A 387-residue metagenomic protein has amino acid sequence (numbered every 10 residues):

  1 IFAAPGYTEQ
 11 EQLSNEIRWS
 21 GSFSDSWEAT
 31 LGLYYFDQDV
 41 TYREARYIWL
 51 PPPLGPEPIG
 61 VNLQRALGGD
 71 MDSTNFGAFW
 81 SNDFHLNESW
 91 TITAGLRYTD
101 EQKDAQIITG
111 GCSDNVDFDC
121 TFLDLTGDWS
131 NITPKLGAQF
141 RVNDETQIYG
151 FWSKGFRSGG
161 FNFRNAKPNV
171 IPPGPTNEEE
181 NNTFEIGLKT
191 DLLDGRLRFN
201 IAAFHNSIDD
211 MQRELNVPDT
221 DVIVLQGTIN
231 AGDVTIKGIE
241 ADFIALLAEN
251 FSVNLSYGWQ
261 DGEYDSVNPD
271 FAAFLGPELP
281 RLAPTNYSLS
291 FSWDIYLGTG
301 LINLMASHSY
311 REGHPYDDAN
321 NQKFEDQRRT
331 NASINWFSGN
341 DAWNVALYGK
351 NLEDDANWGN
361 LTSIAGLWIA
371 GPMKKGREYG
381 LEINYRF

Functional and structural regions predicted by a protein language model:
I1-P5, A45-G68, D104-W129, G160-P175 (+3 more regions): Solvent-exposed loop segments that connect transmembrane elements
Q10-S20, S24-G32, N82, G150 (+2 more regions): Conserved C-terminal beta-signal and adjacent last beta-strands/turns of outer-membrane beta-barrel proteins
E11, G21, N82-H85, Q139-V142 (+8 more regions): Residue-level signature of outer-membrane beta-barrel architecture
S26-A29, S89-I92, E145-I148, D194-F199 (+3 more regions): Repeated loop/turn-to-beta-strand initiation elements of outer-membrane beta-barrel proteins
A29, H85, S89-I92, H205-S207 (+2 more regions): Gram-negative outer-membrane beta-barrel transporters
T30-N143: Signature of Gram-negative outer-membrane beta-barrel scaffolds
L31-D37, A94-D100, G150-K154, L188 (+4 more regions): Transmembrane beta-barrel strands of outer-membrane/channel proteins
R141, Q147-R157, P175-I239, L246 (+3 more regions): Membrane-embedded beta-barrel scaffold of Gram-negative outer-membrane proteins
